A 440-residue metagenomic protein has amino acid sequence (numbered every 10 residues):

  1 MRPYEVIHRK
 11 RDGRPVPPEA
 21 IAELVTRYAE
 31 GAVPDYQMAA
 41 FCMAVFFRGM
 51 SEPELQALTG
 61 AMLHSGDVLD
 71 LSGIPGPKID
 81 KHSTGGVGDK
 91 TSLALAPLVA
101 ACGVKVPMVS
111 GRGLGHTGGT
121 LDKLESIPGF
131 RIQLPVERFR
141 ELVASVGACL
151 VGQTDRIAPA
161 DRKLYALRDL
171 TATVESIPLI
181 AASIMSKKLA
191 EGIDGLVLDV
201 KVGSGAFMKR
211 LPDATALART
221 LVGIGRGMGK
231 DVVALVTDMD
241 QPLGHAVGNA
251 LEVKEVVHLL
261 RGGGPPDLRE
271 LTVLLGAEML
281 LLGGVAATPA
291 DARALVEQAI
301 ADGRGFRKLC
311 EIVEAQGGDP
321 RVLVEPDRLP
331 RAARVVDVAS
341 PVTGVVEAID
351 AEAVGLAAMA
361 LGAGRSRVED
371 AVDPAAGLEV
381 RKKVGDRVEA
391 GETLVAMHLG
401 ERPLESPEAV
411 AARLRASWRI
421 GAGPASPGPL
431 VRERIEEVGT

Functional and structural regions predicted by a protein language model:
M1-G88, L259, K308-D319, I435 (+1 more regions): Acidic, glycine/proline-rich low-complexity segments that act as flexible tails and inter-domain linkers
E5, K10, P15-P17, K78 (+4 more regions): Well-ordered secondary-structure scaffolds
R14, Y28, F46-G49, G85-V87 (+4 more regions): Short, small-residue-enriched loops and turns at beta-alpha junctions that line or gate enzyme active sites
F47-R48, L93-P107, K187-G192, G227-M228 (+1 more regions): Alpha-helix C-terminal capping segments
P77-A100, V104-H116: Glycine/serine-rich anion-binding loops at beta->alpha junctions that coordinate negatively charged ligand groups
V106-S110, I132-P135, L150-Q153, V197-V200 (+1 more regions): General beta-strand structural signal in soluble alpha/beta enzymes
K123-C149, R219-G225, G229: A glycine-rich helix N-cap at a beta->alpha junction
A144-E191: Phosphate/diphosphate-binding glycine-rich loops and adjacent basic-rich segments that engage nucleotide
